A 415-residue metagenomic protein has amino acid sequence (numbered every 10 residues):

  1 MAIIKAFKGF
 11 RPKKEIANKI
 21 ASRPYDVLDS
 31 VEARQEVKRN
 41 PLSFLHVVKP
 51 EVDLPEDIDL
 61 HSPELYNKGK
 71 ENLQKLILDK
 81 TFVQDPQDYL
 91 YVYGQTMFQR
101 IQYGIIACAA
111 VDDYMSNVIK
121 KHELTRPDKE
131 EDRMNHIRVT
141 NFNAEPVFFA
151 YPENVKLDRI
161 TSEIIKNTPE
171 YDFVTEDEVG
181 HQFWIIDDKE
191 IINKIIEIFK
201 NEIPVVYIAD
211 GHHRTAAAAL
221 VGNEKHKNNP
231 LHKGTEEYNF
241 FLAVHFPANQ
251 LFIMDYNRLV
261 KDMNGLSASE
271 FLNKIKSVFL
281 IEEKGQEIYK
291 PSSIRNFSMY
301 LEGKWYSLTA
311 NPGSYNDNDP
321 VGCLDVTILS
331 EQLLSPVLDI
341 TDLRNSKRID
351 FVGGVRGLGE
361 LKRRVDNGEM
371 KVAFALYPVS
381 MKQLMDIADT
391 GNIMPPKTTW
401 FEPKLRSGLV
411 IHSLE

Functional and structural regions predicted by a protein language model:
M1-E415: Surface-exposed, charge/polar-rich loops and edge strands
